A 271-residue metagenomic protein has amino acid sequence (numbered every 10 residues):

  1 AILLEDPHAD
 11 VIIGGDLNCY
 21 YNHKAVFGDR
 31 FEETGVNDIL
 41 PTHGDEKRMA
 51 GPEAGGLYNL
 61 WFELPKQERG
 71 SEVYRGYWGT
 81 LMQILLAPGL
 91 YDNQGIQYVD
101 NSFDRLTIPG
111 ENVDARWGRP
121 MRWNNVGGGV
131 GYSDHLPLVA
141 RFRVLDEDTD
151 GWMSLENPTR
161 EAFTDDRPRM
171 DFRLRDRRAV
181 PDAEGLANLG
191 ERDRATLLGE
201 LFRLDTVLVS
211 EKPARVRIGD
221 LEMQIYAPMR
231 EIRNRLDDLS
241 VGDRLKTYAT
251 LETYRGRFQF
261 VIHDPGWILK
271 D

Functional and structural regions predicted by a protein language model:
I2-L3, V216: Hydrophobic, Leu/Ile/Phe/Ala-enriched alpha-helical segments that form helix-helix packing faces
L3-I12, N18-D171, D176-E184: Metal-dependent phosphoester-hydrolase catalytic domains
G44-M49, T149, F163-D271: OB-fold single-stranded nucleic acid-binding module
